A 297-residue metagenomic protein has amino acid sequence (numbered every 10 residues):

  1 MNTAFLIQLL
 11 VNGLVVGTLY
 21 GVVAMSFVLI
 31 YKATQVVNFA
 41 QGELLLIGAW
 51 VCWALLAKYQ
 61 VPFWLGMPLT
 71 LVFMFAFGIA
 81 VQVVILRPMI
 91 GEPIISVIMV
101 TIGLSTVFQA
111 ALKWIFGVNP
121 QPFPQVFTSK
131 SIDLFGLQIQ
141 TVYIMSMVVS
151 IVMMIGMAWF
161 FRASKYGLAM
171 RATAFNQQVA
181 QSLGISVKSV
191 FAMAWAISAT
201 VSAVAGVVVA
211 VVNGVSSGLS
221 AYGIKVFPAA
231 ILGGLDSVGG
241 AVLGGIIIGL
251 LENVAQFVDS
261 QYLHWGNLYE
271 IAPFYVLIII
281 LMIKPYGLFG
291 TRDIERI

Functional and structural regions predicted by a protein language model:
M1-V23, V51, P62-G66, E92-V97 (+4 more regions): Membrane-interfacial amphipathic/re-entrant helices at transmembrane-helix boundaries
F5, F175-S182, S186-S189, D259-I297: Cytosolic-side transmembrane-helix boundaries in multi-pass membrane proteins
V11, A33-A80, V84, F257-H264: Membrane-embedded helix boundary and interhelical linker motif in transport proteins
V16, Q138-V215, V238-G244: Helix-loop-helix "hairpin" substructures at the membrane interface of multi-pass membrane proteins
Y20, A24, Q60-V72, A192-S202 (+1 more regions): Transmembrane alpha-helical segments in multi-pass inner-membrane proteins
A49-W53, L71-F77, I102-A111, V149-A158 (+3 more regions): Hydrophobic core segments of alpha-helical transmembrane domains in multi-pass membrane transport and ion-translocation
Y59, P88-A163, V190, V254-A272 (+1 more regions): Transmembrane helix-bundle core of multi-pass membrane transporters and related energy-transducing complexes
V61-L104, A111, L243-I248, E252 (+1 more regions): Alpha-helical transmembrane segments within multi-pass membrane transporters and channels
